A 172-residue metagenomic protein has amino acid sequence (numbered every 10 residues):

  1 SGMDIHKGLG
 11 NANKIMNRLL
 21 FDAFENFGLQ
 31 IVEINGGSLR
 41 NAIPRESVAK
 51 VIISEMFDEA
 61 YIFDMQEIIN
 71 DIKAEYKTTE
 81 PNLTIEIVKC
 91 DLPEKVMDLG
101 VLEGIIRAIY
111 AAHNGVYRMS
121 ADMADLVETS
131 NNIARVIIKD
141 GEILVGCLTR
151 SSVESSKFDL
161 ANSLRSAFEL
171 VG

Functional and structural regions predicted by a protein language model:
S1-R150: Midchain, well-structured core segments that form catalytic/ion-binding scaffolds
S155-G172: Redox- and metal-dependent alpha/beta enzyme cores, enriched for Fe-S-associated oxidoreductases and cofactor-handling
